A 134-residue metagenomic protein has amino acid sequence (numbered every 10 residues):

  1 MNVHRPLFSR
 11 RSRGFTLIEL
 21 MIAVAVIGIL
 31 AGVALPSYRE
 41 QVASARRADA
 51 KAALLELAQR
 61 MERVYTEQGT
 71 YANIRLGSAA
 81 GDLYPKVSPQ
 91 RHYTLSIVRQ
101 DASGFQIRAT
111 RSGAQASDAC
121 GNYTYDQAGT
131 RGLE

Functional and structural regions predicted by a protein language model:
M1, R10-P36: N-terminal single-pass transmembrane signal-anchor helix
N2, Y65-E134: Periplasmic/extracellular, small/polar-rich flexible segments of pilin-like filament-forming proteins
R39, A43-L54: Membrane-proximal amphipathic alpha-helices that sit immediately adjacent to an N-terminal transmembrane/signal-anchor
A52, E56, Q127-T130: Hydrophobic alpha-helical segments of small multi-pass membrane proteins
A53-Q68: N-terminal alpha-helical signal peptides/signal-anchor transmembrane segments
